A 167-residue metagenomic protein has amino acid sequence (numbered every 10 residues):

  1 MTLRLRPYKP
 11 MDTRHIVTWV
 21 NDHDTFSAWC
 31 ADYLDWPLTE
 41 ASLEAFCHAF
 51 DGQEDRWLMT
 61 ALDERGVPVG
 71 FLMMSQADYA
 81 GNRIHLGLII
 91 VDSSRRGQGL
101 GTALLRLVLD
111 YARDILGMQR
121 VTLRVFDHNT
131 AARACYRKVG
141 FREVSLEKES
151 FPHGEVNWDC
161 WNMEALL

Functional and structural regions predicted by a protein language model:
T2-L3: Extreme N-terminal starter segment of soluble prokaryotic enzymes
P7-T13, T18-R96, L105-L107, Y111 (+2 more regions): Acetyl-CoA-dependent GNAT
L88, D92-R106, F126-A134, K138: Conserved glycine-rich acetyl-CoA-binding loop
Y111-R113, C135, F141: Conserved hydrophobic/aromatic "anchor" residues that stabilize well-ordered secondary structure elements
D114-R124: Conserved GNAT acetyl-CoA-binding A-motif
T122-V125, R137, R142-D159: Conserved catalytic-core motifs of GNAT/GCN5-like acyltransferases
N157-L167: Terminal substrate-recognition subdomain of acyl/acetyltransferases
